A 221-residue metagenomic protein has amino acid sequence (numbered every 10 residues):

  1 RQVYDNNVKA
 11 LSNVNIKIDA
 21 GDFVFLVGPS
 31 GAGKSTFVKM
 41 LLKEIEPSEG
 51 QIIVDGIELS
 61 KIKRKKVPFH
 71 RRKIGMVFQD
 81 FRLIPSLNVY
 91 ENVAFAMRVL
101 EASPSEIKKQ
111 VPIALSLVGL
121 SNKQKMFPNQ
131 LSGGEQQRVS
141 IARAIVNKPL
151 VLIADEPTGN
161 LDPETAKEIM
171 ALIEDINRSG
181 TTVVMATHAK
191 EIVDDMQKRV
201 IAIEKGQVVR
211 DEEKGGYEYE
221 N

Functional and structural regions predicted by a protein language model:
D5-N6, L59-G75, I176-R178, E220: ABC ATPase NBD coupling module
L42: Helix-to-loop junction immediately C-terminal to a conserved catalytic motif
G50-E58: Conserved ABC transporter NBD signature motif
L87-F95: Short coil-to-helix segment of the ABC ATPase nucleotide-binding domain corresponding to the Q-loop/switch region
M126-L131, E135: Conserved ABC ATPase signature
V146-L150: A short, proline-enriched helix->beta-strand linker immediately N-terminal to the Walker B motif in ABC-type P-loop
L152-D155: Catalytic Walker B motif of ABC-type/P-loop ATPase nucleotide-binding domains
